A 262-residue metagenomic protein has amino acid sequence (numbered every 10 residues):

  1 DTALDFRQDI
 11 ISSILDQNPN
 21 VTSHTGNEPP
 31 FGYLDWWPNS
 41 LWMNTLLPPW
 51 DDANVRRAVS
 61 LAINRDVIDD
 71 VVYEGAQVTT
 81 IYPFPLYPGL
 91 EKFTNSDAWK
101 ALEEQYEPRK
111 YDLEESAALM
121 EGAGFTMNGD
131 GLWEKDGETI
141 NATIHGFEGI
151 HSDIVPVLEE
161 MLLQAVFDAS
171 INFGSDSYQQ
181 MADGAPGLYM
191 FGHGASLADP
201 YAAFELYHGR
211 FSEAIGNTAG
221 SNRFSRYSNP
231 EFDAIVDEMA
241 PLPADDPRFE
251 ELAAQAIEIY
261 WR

Functional and structural regions predicted by a protein language model:
D1, D136-T143, E160-G174, E238: A local structural motif
D1, S13, A53-N54, P156-A165 (+1 more regions): Short helices/loops that flank or line small-molecule/ion binding pockets
D1-L47, A58, D66, D70-V72 (+3 more regions): Extracellular/periplasmic solute-recognition and catalytic clefts
H24-N54, D183-A185, D199-A202, G220 (+1 more regions): Short, solvent-exposed loop/turn segments at the edges of secondary structure
N27, D69-V72, R109-D112, A118 (+2 more regions): Extracytoplasmic/peripheral linker and loop segments enriched in polar/acidic and small residues with frequent Thr/Pro
D51-E160, S228-E231, E251, Q255 (+1 more regions): Append "and occasionally in soluble cytosolic enzymes with long acidic Gly/Pro-rich linkers
F167, G187, G194-S196: C-terminal substrate/ligand-recognition segments
